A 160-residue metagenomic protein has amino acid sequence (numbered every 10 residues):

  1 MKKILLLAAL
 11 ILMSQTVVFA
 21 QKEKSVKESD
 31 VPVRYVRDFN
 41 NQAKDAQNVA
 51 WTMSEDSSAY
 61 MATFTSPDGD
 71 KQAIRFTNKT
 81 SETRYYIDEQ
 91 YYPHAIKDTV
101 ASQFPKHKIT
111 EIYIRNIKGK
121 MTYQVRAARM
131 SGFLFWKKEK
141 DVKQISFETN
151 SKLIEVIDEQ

Functional and structural regions predicted by a protein language model:
M1-V26: Bacterial Sec-dependent N-terminal signal peptides
Q21-Q160: Interaction-mediating elements
